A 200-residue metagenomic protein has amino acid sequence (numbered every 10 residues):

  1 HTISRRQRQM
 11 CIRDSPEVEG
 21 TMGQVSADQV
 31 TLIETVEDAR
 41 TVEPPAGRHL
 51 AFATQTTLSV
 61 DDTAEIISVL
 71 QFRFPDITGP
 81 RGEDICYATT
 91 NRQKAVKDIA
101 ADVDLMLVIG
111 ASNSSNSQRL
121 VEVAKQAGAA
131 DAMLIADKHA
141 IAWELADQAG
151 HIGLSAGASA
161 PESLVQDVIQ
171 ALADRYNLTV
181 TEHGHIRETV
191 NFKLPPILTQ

Functional and structural regions predicted by a protein language model:
H1-I12: Single conserved hydrophobic/aromatic residue that forms the stacking wall/gate of nucleotide- or nucleobase-binding
S15-E19, V60, S114-R119, P161-V165: Short glycine/serine/threonine-rich phosphate/pyrophosphate-binding segments that cradle anionic phosphate groups
P16-E43, A88-R92: Active-site glycine-rich loop that binds ribose-phosphate moieties when present
E37-A46, A140-Q148: Short amphipathic alpha-helix with an adjacent loop that forms part of the alpha/beta core around
A53-F74: Glycine-rich phosphate/diphosphate-binding loop of Rossmann-like nucleotide-binding domains
F72-L105, G110-A127, D131-K138, I186-V190 (+1 more regions): Active-site rim loops that border cofactor/substrate pockets in soluble metabolic enzymes
D147-Q200: Peripheral docking tails and interdomain loops at the edges of cofactor- or intermediate-handling domains
